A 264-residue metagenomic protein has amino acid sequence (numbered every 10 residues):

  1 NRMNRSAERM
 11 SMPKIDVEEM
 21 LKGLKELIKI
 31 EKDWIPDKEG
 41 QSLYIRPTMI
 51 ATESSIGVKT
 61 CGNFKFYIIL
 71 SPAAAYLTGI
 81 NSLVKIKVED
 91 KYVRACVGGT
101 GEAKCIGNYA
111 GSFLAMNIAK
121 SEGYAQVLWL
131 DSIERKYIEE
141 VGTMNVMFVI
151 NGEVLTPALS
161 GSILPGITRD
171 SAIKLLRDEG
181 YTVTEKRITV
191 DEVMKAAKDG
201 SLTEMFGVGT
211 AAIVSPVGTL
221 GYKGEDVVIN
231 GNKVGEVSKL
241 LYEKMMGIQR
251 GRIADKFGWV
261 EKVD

Functional and structural regions predicted by a protein language model:
N1-G23, L27, S55-D264: Helix-start/capping segments and mature chain N-termini
W34-P36, K59: Active-site loop segments of alpha/beta catalytic cores
P36-R46, I50: Extended, Lys/Arg-enriched charged tracts that mediate electrostatic binding to polyanionic substrates
